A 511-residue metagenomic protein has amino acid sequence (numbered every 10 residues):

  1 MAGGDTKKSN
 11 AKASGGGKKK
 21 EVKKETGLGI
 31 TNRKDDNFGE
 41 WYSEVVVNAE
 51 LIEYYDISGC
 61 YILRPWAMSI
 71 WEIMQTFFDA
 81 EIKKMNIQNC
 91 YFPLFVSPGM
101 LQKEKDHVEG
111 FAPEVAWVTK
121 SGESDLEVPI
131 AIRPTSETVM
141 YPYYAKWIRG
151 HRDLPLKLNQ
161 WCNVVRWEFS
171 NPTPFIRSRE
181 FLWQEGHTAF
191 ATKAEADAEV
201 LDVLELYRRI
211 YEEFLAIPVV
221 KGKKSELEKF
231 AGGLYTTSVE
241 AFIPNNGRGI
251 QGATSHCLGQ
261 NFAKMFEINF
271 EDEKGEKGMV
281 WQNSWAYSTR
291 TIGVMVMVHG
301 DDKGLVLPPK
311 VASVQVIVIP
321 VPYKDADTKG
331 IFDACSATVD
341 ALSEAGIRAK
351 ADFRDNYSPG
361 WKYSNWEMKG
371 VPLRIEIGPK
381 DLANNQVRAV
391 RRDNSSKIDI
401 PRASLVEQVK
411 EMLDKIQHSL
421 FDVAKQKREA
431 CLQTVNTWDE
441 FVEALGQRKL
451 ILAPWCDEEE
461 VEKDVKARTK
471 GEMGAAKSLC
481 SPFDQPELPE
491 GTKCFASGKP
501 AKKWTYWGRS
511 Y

Functional and structural regions predicted by a protein language model:
M1-Y511: NTP/phosphate- and nucleic-acid-binding module
